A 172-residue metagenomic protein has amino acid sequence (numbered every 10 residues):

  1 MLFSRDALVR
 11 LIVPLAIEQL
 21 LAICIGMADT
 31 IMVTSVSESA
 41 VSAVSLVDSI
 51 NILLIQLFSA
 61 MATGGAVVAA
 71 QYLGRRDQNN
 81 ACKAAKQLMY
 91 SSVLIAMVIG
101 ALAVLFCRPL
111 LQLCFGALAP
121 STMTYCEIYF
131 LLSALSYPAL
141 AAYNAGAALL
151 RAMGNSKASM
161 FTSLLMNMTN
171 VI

Functional and structural regions predicted by a protein language model:
M1-L15, A69-S136: Short alpha-helical transmembrane segments in multi-pass integral membrane proteins
R5, C24-M27, S35-E38, Y72-R75 (+1 more regions): Helix-loop interface residues and adjacent transmembrane-helix termini in multi-pass membrane transporters, primarily
R5-C24, A28, I50-L57, L135 (+1 more regions): Residue-level signal for short hydrophobic patches within transmembrane helices of multi-pass membrane transporters
L15, Q19, T30-I31, V67 (+2 more regions): Transmembrane alpha-helix boundary and packing residues in multipass membrane permease domains and related
M27-I31, A101, A145-L149, V171-I172: Alpha-helical transmembrane segments of multipass membrane proteins
V33-I52, P120-Y125: Interfacial/gating helices of multi-pass transporter permease domains
V41-A101, L140-S159: Small-residue-rich hydrophobic transmembrane alpha-helices
A103, A158-I172: Alpha-helical transmembrane segments of multi-pass membrane transporters and transport-associated inner-membrane enzymes
